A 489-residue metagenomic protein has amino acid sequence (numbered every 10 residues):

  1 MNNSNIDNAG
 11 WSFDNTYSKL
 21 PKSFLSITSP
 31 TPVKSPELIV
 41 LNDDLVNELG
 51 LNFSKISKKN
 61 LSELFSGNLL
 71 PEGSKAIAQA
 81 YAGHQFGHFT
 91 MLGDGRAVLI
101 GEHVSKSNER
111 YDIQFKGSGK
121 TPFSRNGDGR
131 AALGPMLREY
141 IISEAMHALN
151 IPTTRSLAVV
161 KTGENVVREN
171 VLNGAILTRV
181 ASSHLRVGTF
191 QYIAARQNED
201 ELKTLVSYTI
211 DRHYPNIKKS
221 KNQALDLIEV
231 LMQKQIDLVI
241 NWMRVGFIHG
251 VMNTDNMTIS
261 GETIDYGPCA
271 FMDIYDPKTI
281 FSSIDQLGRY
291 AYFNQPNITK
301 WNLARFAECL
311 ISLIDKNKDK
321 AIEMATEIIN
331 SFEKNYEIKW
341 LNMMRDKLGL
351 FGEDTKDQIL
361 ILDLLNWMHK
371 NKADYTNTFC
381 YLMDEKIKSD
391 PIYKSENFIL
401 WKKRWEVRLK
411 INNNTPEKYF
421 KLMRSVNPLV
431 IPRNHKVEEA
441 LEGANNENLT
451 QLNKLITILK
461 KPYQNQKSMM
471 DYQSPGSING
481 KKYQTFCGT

Functional and structural regions predicted by a protein language model:
M1-N5, T16-L20, R96-G101, K161-V166 (+4 more regions): Short, mixed-charge, low-aromatic patches
M1-Y81, F86, F281, Q286-T489: Regulatory N- and C-terminal appendages and interdomain linkers associated with kinase/kinase-like NTP transferase
S29-P30, D128-R130, L225-D226: Short, contiguous strand/loop micro-motifs
S35-L38, D43-L61, S66-S220, I259-E262 (+8 more regions): Conserved ATP-binding subdomain of kinase catalytic cores across diverse folds
P135-M136, N165-H249, S260-N366: ATP-dependent phospho-/nucleotidyl transfer catalytic cores
V251-M252, M257: Hydrophobic HxD+1 residue recognition
